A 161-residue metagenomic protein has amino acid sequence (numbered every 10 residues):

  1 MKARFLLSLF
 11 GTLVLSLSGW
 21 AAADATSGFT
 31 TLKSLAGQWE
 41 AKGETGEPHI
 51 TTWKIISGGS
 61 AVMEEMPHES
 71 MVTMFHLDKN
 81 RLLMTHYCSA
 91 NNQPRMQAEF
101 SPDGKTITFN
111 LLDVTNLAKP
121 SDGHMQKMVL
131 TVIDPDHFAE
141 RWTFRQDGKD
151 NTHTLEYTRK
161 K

Functional and structural regions predicted by a protein language model:
M1-R4: Positively charged n-region of N-terminal signal peptides that target proteins for export
S8-S18: Bacterial N-terminal signal peptides
A22-K161: Hydrophobic small-molecule pocket/channel-lining residues, especially in calycin-type beta-barrels
